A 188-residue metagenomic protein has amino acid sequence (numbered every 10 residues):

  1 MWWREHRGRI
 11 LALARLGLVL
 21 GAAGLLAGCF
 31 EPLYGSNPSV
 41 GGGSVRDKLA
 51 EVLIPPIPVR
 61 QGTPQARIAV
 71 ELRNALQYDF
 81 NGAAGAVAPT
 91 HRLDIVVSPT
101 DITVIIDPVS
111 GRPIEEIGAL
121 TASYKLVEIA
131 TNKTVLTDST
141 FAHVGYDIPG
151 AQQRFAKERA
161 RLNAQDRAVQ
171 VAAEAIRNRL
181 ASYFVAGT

Functional and structural regions predicted by a protein language model:
W2-L20, G24-N74, V185-T188: A structural "domain/chain start" motif
E5, P58, F80, P99-D101: Short, well-ordered turn and helix-capping elements at secondary-structure junctions
P64, I68, I114, A160 (+2 more regions): Conserved acidic
I68-T90: N-terminal, post-signal-peptide region of Sec/Tat-exported proteins
D79-A84, E128-A130, A175-F184: Sec/Tat-exported extracytoplasmic proteins
A83-S139, H143-N163: Surface-exposed short loop/turn segments
Q152-T188: C-terminal/domain-edge helix-coil "capping" segments
